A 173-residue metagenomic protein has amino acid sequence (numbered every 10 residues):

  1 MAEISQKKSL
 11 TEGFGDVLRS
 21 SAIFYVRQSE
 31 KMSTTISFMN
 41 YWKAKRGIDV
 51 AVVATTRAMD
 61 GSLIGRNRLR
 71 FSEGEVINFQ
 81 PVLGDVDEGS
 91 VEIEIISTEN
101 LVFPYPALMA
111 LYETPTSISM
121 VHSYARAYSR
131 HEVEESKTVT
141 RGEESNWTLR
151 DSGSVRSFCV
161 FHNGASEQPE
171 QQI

Functional and structural regions predicted by a protein language model:
M1-I173: Gly/Pro-rich, tryptophan- and cysteine-flecked surface segments typical of secreted/extracellular proteins
